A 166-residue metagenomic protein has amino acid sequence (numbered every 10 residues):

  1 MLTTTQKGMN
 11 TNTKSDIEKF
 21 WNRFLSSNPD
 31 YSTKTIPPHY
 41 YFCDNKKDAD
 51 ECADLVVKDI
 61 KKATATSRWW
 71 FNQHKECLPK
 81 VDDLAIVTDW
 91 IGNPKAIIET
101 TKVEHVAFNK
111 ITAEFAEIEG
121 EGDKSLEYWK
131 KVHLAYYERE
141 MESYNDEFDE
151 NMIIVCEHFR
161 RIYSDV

Functional and structural regions predicted by a protein language model:
L2-I97, V106-V166: Mixed-charge, low-complexity intrinsically disordered regions
